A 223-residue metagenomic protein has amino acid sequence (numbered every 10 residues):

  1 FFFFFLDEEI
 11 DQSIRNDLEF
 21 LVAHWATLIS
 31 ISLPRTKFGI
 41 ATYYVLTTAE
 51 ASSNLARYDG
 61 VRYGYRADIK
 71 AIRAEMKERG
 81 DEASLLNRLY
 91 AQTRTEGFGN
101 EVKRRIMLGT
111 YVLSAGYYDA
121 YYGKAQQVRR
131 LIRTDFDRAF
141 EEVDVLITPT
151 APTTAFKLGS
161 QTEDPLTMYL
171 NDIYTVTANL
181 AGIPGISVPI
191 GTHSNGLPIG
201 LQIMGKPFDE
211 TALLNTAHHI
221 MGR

Functional and structural regions predicted by a protein language model:
F1-D7, D11-T27, K70-R73, E82 (+3 more regions): Structural helix-boundary/capping segments
F5, Y65, A155-K157: Glycine/Thr-rich phosphate-binding loops of Rossmann-like dinucleotide-binding domains
A26-Y43, H193: Short connector loops at secondary-structure junctions
A41, E82-R88, A120, K124 (+2 more regions): Short, surface-exposed loop/helix-turn segments at secondary-structure junctions that function as lids/hinges flanking
G60-V61, V112-S114, A151-T154: Short glycine-rich anion-binding loops that position phosphate/pyrophosphate groups of nucleotides and phosphorylated
R66-D68, K77-V102: Glycine-rich phosphate/pyrophosphate-binding loop and adjacent beta-alpha nucleotide/cofactor-binding cores
